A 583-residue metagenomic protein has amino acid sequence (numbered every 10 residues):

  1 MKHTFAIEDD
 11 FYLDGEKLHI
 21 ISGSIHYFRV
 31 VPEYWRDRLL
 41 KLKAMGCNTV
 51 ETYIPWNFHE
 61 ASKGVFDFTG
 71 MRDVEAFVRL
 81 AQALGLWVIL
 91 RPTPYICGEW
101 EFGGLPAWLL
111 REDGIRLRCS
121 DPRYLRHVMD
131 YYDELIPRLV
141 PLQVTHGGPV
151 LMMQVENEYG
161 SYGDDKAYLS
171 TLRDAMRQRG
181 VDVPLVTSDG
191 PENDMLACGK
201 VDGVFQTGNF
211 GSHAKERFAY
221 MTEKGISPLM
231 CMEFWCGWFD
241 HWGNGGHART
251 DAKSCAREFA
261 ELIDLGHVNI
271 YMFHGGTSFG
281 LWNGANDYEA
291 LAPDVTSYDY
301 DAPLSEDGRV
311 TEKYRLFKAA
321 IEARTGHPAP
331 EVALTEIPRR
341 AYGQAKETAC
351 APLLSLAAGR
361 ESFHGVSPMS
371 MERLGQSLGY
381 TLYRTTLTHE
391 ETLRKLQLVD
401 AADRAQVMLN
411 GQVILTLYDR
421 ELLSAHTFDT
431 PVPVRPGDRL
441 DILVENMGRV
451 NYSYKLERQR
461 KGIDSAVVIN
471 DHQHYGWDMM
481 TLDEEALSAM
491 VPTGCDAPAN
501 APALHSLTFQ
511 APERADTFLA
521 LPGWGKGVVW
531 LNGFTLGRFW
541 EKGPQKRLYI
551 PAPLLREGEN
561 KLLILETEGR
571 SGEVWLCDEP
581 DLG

Functional and structural regions predicted by a protein language model:
M1-T49, R79: N-terminal carbohydrate-binding accessory modules
I20-P32, W56-V74, L110-D130, Q154-D165 (+3 more regions): The substrate-binding groove and active-site-proximal loops of carbohydrate-active enzymes, especially glycoside
W35-E101, R173-Q178: Aromatic-lined substrate-binding rim segments of carbohydrate-active enzymes
G64-G70, P94-R118, L169, R173 (+3 more regions): Aromatic- and acidic-residue-enriched segments that line the glycan-binding/catalytic groove of carbohydrate-active
V74-L90, D113-V150: An active-site-proximal structural segment forming one wall of the substrate-binding cleft that immediately precedes
L86, Q178-R179, N209-S305, R309-E312 (+2 more regions): Catalytic-core region of carbohydrate-active enzymes that cleave or remodel glycosidic bonds
Y124-V201: Active-site neighborhood of glycoside hydrolase catalytic domains
L393-M408, F509-N532, F539-W540, L562-L565: Aromatic-lined ligand-binding clefts that engage carbohydrates, nucleic acids, or primary amines
